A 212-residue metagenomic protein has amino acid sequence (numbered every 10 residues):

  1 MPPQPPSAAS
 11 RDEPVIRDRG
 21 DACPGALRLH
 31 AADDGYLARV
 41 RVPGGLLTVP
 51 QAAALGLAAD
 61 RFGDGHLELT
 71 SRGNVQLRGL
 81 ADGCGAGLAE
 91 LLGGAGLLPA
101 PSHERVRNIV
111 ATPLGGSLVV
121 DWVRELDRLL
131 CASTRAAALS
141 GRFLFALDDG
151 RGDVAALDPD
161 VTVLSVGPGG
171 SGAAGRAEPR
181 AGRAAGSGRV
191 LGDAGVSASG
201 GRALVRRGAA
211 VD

Functional and structural regions predicted by a protein language model:
P2-I16, A32-S199: Small-residue-enriched alpha-helical segments and adjacent helix-cap loops that form tight helix-helix packing
R17-D21: Charged, compositionally biased N-terminal leader segments and the immediate start of the first structured element
C23-G25, R105: Glycine-rich, flexible loop/turn motifs
G169, G200-D212: Short, intrinsically disordered, charge-balanced linker/junction segments flanking boundaries in proteins
